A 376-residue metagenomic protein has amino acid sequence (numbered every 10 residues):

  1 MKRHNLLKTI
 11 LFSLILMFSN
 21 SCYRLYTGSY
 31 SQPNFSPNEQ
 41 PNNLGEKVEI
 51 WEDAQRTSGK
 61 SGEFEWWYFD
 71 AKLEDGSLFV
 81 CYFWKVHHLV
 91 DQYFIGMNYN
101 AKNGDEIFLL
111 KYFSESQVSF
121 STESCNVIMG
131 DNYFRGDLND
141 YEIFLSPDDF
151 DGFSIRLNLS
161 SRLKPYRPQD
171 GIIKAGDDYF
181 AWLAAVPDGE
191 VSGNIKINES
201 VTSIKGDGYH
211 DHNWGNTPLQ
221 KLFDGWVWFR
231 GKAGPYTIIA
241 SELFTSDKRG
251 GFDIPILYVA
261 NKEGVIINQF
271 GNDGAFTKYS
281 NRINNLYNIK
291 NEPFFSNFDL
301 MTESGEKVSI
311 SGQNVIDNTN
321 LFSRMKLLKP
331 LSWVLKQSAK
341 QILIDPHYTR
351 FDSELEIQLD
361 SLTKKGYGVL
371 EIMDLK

Functional and structural regions predicted by a protein language model:
K2-I10: Bacterial N-terminal signal peptides that target proteins for export
I10-F18: Bacterial N-terminal signal peptides
Y23-K376: Structured soluble/peripheral alpha/beta segments that form catalytic or ligand/cofactor-binding pockets
